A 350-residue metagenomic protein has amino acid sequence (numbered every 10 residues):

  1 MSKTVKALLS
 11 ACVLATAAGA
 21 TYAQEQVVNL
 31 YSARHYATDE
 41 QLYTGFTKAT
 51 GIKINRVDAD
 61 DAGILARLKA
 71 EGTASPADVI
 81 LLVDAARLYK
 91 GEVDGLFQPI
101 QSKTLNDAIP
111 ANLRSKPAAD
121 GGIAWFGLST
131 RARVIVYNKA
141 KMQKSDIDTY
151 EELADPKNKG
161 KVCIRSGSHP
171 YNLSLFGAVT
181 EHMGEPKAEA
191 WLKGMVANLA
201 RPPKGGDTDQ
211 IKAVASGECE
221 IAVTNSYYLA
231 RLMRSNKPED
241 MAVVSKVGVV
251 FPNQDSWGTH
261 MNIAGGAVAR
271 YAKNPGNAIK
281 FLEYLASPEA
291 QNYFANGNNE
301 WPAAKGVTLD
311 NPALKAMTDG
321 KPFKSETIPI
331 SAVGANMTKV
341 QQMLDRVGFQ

Functional and structural regions predicted by a protein language model:
Q24-K90, Q350: Early extracytoplasmic/lumenal segment of secretory-pathway proteins
Y31-R34, D120-G127, Y137-K139, S145 (+3 more regions): Short beta-strand->loop
V57-R67, S75-I109, T130, A222-A230: Ligand-binding clamshell of periplasmic/extracellular solute-binding protein-like
S75-I80, Q98-I135, E151, V162-I164: A structural signal for short loop-to-beta-strand junctions that line the ligand-binding cleft of periplasmic/secreted
L88-L96, A118-D148, F176-G177, M261-A267: Periplasmic solute-binding protein
G167, Y171-S174, A178-P252: Ligand-binding pocket segment of bilobal, Venus flytrap-like solute-binding proteins
A264-T327: Mature extracytoplasmic/periplasmic domains
D310-Q350: Extracellular/periplasmic bilobal clamshell ligand-binding domains
